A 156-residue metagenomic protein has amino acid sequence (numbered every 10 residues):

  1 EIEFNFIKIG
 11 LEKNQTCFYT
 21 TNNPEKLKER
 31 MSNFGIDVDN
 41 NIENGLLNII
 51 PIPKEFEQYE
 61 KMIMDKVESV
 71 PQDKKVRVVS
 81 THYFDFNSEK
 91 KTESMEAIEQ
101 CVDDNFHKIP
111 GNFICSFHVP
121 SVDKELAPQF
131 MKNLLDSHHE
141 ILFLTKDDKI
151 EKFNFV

Functional and structural regions predicted by a protein language model:
E1-V156: Non-catalytic regulatory/interaction regions at protein termini and inter-domain linkers
